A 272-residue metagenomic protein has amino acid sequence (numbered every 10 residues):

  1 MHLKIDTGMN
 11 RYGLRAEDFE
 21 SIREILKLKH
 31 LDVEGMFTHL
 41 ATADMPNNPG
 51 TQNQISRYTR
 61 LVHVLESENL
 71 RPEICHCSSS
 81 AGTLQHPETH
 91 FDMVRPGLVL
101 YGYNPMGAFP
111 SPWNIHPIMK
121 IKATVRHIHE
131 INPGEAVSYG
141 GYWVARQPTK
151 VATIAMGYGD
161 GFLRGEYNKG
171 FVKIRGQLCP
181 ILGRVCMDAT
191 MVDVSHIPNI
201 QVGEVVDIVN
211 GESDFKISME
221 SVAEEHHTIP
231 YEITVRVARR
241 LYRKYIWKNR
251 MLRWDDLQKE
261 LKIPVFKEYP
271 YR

Functional and structural regions predicted by a protein language model:
T7-T124, I131-N132, P198, W254 (+1 more regions): Active-site loop/helix belt of alpha/beta enzymes
A123-V125, C179-P180: Small-residue-enriched segments and motifs
E130-R272: C-terminal accessory subdomain/extension
